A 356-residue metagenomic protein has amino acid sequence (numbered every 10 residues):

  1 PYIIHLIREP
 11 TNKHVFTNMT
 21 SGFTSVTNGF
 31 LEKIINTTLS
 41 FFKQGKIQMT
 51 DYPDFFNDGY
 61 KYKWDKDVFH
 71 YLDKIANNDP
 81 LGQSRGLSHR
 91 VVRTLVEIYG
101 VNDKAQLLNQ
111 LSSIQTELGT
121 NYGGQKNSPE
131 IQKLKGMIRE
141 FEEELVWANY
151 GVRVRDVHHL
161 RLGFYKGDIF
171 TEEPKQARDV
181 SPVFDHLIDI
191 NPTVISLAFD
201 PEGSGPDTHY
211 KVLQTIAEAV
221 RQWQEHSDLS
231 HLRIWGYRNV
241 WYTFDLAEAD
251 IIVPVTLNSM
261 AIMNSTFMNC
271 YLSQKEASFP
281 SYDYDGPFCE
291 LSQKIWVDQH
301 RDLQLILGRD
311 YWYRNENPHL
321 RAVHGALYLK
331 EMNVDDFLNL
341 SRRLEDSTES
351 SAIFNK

Functional and structural regions predicted by a protein language model:
P1-S230, G236, M268-N269, Y328 (+2 more regions): Active-site beta-strand->loop->alpha-helix modules in alpha/beta enzyme cores, enriched in Gly/His/Asp(Glu)
P192-I195, W241-A247: Short acidic (Asp/Glu) and glycine-rich catalytic loops that position anionic groups and cofactors
Y237-N239, R309: N-terminal accessory/pre-domain segments preceding catalytic cores
F244-D310: A conserved mid-domain beta-alpha-beta active-site/ligand-binding segment of alpha/beta enzyme cores
S281-D283, P287-K356: C-terminal and late-domain segments of enzyme folds
